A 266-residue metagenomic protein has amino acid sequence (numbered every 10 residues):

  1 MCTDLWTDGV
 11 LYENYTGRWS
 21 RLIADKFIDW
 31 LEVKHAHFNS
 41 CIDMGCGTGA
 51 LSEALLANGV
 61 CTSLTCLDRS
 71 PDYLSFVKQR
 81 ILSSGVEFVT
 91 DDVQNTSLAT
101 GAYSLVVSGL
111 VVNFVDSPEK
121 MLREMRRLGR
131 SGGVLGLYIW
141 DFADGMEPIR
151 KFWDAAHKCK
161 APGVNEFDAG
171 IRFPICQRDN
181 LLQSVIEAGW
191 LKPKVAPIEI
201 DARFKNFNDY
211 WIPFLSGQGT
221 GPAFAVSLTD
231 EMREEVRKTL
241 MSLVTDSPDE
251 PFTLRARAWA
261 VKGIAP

Functional and structural regions predicted by a protein language model:
M1-R21, D25-K26: Class I SAM-dependent transferase core
L5, G9, S20, T48-A50 (+1 more regions): Conserved Class I S-adenosyl-L-methionine
R18-F38, A54: Conserved alpha-helix/loop element of class I SAM-dependent methyltransferases that forms part of the SAM/SAH-binding
S40-T96, K120: Class I SAM-dependent methyltransferase SAM/SAH-binding core
Q94-V106: A short acidic, Gly/Pro-enriched loop at the edge of an enzyme's catalytic core that lines a small-molecule cofactor
S104-P118, D141: A short SAM/SAH-binding and catalytic strip from SAM-dependent methyltransferases
E119-V134: A short glycine-rich, Lys/Arg-flanked "PGG" loop and its adjoining helix->strand segment in the class I
V134-P162: Conserved class I S-adenosyl-L-methionine
